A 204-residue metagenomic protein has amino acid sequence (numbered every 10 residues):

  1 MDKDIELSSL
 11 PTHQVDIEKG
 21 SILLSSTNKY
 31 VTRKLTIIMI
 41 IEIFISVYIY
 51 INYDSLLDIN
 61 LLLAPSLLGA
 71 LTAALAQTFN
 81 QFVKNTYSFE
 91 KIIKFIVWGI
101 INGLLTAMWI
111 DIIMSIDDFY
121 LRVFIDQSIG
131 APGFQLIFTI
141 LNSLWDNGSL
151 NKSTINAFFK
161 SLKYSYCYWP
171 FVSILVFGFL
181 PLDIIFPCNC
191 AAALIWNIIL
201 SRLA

Functional and structural regions predicted by a protein language model:
D2-A204: Juxtamembrane/disordered regions of integral membrane proteins
